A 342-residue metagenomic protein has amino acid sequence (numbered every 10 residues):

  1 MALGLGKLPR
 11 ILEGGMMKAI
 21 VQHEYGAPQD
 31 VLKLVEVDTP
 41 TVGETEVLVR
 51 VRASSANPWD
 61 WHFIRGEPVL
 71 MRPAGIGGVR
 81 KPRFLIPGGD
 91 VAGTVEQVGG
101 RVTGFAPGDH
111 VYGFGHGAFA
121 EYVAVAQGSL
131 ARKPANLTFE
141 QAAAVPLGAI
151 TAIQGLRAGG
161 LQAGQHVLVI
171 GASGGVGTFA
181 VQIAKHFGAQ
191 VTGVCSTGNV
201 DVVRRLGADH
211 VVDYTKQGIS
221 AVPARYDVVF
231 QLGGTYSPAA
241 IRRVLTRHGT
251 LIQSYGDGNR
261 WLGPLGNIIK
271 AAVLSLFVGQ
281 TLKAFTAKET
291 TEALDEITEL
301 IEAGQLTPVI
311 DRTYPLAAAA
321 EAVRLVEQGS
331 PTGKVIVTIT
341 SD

Functional and structural regions predicted by a protein language model:
L12, K288-D342: C-terminal hydrophobic helical "lid"/dimerization subdomain of Rossmann-like NAD(P)H-dependent oxidoreductases
A27-P28, V37-A92: N-terminal glycine-rich beta->alpha transition that marks the start or flank of a dinucleotide-binding site
D90-G115, Q190: A glycine-/small-residue-rich N-terminal strand-loop-strand element that serves as the cofactor-binding glycine loop
A106, A135-T138, G160-H166: Short helix-loop-beta connector
G115-Q127: A structural motif shared across PLP-dependent enzymes of the aminotransferase-like
A143-D213: Mid-domain Rossmann-like dinucleotide-binding core that forms the NAD(H)/NADP(H) cofactor-binding site
A221-V228: A short acidic, Gly/Pro-enriched loop at the edge of an enzyme's catalytic core that lines a small-molecule cofactor
L232-A303, I339-D342: Glycine-rich phosphate-binding loop and adjacent beta-alpha segment of Rossmann(oid) nucleotide-cofactor-binding
